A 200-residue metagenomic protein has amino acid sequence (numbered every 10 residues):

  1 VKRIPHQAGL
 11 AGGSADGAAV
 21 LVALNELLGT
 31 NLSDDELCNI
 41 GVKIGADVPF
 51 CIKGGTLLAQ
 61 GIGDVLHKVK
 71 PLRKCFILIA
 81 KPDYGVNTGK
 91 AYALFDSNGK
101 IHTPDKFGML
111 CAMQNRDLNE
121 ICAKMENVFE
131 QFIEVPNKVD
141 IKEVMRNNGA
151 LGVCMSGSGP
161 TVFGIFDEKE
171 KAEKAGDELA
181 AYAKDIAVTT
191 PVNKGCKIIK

Functional and structural regions predicted by a protein language model:
V1-G9, G149-V153: Short pre-catalytic strand/loop immediately N-terminal to key active-site residues, enriched for Gly-Thr
A8-E36, I52: DPxDG-like acidic metal-binding loop motif
A23-I40, E168-A181: Phosphate-handling active-site elements
K53, L58-G152, D167-E178, K184-K200: Conserved, helical-rich catalytic subdomain that frames metal- and/or nucleotide-binding sites in enzyme alpha/beta
F163-I165: Short hydrophobic/aromatic beta-strand micro-patches that form the beta-sheet surface supporting nucleotide- or nucleic
